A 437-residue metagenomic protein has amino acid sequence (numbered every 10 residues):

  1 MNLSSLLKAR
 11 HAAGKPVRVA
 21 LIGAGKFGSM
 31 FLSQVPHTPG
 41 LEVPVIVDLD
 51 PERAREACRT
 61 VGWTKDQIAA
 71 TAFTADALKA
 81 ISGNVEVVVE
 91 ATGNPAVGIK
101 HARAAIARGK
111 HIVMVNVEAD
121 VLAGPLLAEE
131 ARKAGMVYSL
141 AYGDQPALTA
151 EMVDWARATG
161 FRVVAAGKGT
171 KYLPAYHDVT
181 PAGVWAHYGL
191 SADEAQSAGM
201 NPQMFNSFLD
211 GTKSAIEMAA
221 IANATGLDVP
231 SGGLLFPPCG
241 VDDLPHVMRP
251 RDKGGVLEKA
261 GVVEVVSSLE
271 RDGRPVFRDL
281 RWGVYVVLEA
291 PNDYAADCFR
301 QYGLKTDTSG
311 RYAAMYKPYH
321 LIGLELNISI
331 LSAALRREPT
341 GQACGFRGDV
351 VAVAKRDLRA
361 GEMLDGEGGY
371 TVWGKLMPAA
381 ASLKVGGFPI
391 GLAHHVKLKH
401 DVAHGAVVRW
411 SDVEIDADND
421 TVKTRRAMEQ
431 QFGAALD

Functional and structural regions predicted by a protein language model:
M1-G62: N-terminal Rossmann-like dinucleotide-binding module
N2-A9, H187, S191-D437: C-terminal catalytic/substrate-binding lobe primarily of soluble NAD(P)-dependent oxidoreductases
V45, V89-E90, V113-V115, Y138-A141: Short catalytic-loop micro-motif centered on adjacent basic/acidic residues
L49, G93, V117-D120, G143-D144 (+3 more regions): Short, ordered loop/turn segments at secondary-structure junctions
T64-A96: A structured beta-alpha segment of the ubiquitous adenosine-cofactor-binding alpha/beta core
A96-A104, R108, N116-V137, A141-D144 (+1 more regions): Rossmann-fold NAD(P)-binding glycine/threonine-rich loop
S139-L209: Rossmann-like NAD(P)H-binding beta-loop-alpha module
